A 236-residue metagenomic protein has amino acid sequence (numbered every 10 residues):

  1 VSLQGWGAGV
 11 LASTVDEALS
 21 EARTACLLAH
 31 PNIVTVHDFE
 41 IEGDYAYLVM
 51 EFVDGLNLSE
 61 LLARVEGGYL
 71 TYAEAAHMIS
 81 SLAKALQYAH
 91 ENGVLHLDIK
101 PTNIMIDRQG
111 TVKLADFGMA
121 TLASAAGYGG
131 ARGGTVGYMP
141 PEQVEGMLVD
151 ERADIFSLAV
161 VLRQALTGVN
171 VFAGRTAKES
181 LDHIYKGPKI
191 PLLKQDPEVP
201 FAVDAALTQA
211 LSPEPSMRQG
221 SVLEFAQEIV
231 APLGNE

Functional and structural regions predicted by a protein language model:
G5-L27: AlphaC helix of the eukaryotic protein kinase fold
F39: Activation-segment/catalytic-loop signature of the eukaryotic protein kinase fold
G43-N57: Conserved short submotifs of the Hanks-type protein kinase catalytic core that shape the nucleotide-binding pocket
L58-L70: AlphaC helix of the protein kinase catalytic domain
M78-I79: Activation segment signature within eukaryotic-like protein kinase domains
K84-V94: Protein kinase catalytic-loop region centered on the HRD/HxD motif
L86, M105, G137-N235: C-terminal lobe helix-coil module of Hanks-type protein kinase domains
